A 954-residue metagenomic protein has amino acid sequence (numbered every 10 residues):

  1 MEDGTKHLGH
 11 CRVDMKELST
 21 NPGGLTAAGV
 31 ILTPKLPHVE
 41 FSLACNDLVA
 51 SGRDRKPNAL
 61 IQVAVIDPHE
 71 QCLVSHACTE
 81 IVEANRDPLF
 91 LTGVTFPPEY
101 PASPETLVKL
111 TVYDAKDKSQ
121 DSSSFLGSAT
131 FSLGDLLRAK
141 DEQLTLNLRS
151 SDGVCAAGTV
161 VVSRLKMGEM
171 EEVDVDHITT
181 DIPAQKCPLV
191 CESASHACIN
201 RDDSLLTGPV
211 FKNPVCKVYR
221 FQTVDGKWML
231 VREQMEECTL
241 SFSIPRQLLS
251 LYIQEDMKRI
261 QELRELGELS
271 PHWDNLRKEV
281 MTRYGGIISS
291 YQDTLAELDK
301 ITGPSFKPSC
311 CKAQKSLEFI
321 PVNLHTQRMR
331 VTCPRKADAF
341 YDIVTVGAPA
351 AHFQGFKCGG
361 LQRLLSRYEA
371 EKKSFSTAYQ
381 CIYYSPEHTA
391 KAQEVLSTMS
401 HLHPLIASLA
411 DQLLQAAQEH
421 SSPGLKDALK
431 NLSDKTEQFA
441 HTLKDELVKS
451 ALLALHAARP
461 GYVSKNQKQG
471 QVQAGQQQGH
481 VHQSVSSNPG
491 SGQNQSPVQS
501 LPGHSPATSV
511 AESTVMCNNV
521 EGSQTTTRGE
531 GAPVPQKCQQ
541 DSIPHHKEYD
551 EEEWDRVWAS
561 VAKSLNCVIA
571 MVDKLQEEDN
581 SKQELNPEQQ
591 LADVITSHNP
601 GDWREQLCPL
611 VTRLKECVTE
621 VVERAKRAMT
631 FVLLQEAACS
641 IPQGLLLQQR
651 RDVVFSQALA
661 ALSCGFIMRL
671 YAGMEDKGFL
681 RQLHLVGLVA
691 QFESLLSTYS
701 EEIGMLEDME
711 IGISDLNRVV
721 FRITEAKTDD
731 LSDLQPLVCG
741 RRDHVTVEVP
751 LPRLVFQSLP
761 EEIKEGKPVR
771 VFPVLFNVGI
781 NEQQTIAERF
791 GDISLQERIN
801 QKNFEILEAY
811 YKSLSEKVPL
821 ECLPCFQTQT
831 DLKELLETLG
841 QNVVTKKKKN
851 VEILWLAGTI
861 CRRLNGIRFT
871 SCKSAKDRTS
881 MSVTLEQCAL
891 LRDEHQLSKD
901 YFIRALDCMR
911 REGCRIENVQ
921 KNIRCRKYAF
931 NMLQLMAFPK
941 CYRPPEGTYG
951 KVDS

Functional and structural regions predicted by a protein language model:
M1-K35, S103, L107-I178: C2-type phospholipid-binding modules
L18, I81-F90, G134-L136: Short proline/glycine- and polar residue-rich coil/turn motifs
H38-N85: Calcium-regulated, polybasic anionic-phospholipid
A59-L60, Y113, G127, F131 (+4 more regions): Amphipathic alpha-helical scaffolding segments
D87-E99, F131: Exposed aromatic-hydrophobic patches
T159-L734, V738-H744, V749-L751, P768-R770: Extended low-complexity, intrinsically disordered and solenoidal helical-scaffold regions
L696, E702, L716, R722-R863: Cysteine-based protein phosphatase catalytic domain of the PTP/DSP
L835-F869, M881-S954: Cysteine-dependent PTP/DSP-like catalytic domain, specifically the C-terminal lobe
